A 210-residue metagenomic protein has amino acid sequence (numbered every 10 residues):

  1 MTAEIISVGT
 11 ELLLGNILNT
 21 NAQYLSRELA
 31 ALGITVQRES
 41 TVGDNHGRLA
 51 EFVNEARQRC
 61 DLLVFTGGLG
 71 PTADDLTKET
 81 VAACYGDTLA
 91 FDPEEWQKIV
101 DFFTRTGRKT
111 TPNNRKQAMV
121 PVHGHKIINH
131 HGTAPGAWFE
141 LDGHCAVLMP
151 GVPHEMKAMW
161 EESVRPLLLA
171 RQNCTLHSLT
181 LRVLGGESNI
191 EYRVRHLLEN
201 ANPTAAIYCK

Functional and structural regions predicted by a protein language model:
M1-S40: Glycine-rich phosphate/diphosphate-binding loop of Rossmann-like nucleotide-binding domains
T10-E11, G68-P71, G151-H154: Short glycine-rich anion-binding loops that position phosphate/pyrophosphate groups of nucleotides and phosphorylated
R38-R48: Short beta->alpha junction loops
R48, D75-R171: Proline/glycine-rich low-complexity loops and linkers
E51-R59: Short, well-structured alpha-helical segments in soluble
Q58-C84: Glycine-rich phosphate-binding loop
E140-K210: Accessory alpha-helical/coil subdomains and C-terminal extensions that flank or cap enzyme catalytic cores
